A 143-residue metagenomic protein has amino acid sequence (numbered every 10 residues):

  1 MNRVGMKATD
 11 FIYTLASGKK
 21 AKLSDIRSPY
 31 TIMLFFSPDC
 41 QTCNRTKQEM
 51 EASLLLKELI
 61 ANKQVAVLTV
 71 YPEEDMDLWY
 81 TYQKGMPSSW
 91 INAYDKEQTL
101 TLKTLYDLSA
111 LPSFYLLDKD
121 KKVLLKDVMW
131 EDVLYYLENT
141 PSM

Functional and structural regions predicted by a protein language model:
M1-S24, Y136-N139: N-terminal "domain-start" segment that seeds a small globular fold
G5, I26-R27, I60-N62, K84-M86 (+1 more regions): A structural signal for short secondary-structure junctions
A8-T9, Y30-T31, L111-P112: Short loop/turn microsegments at loop-to-beta-strand junctions
I12-Y13, F35, L116: Hydrophobic beta-strand positions
A21-M50, A66-L68: Short active-site neighborhood of thiol/selenol oxidoreductases, capturing the structured segment around
N44-K84, Q98-T104: Structural microenvironment flanking redox-active thiols in thiol-disulfide oxidoreductases
Y80-Y115, K119: Short, internal strand/loop/helix patches that form the active-site neighborhood or redox-interaction surface
D118-M143: Thiol-/selenol-based redox modules, centered on thioredoxin-like and closely related oxidoreductase domains
